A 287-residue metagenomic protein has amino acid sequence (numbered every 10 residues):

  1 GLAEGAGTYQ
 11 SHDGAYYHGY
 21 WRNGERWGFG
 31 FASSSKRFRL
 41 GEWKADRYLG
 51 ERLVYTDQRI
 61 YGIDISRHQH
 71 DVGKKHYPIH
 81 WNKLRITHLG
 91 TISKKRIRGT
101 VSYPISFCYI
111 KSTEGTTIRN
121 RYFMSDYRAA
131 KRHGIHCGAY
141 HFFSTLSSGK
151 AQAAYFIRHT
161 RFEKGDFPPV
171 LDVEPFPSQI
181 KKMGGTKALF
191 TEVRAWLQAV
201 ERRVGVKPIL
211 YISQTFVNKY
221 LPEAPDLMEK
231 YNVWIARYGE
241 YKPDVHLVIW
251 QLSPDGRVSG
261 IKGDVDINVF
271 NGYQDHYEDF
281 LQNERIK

Functional and structural regions predicted by a protein language model:
G1-G5, Y16-G28, F38-L49: Conserved anchor residues at repeat-unit boundaries in beta-strand-based tandem repeats, strongest for the MORN repeat
R47-H76, D226-K287: Functionally critical loop-and-helix segments that line ligand-binding/catalytic clefts of soluble enzyme domains
Y48-G115: Boundary/entry segment of secreted carbohydrate-active catalytic domains
Y61-D64, S106-K111, H136-H141, F167-V173 (+3 more regions): Structural recognition of the beta-strand scaffold that forms the well-ordered cores of secreted hydrolase catalytic
D64-N82, S112-F123, F142-A151, Q179 (+1 more regions): Acidic-and-aromatic substrate-binding clefts and catalytic sites of carbohydrate-active enzymes
Q69, K75-T87, G149-R161, S178-A195: Alpha-helical scaffold elements lining the catalytic groove of polysaccharide deacetylases
I118-Y140: Aromatic-lined substrate-binding rim segments of carbohydrate-active enzymes
F167-D244: Catalytic domains of cell-wall/extracellular-matrix polysaccharide-remodeling enzymes, centered on de-N-acetylation
